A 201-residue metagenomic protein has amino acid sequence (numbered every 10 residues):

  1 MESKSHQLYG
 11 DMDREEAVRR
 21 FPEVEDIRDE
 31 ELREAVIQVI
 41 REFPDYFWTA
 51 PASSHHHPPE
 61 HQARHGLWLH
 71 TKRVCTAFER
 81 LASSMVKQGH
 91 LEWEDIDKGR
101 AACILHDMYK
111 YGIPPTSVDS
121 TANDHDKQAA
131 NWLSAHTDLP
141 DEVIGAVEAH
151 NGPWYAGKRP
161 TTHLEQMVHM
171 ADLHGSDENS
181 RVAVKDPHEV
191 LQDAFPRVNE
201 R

Functional and structural regions predicted by a protein language model:
M1, E200-R201: Short intrinsically disordered terminal tails
E2-T116: Acidic/His-rich, divalent-metal-binding segments that scaffold phosphate/diphosphate chemistry
P58, H90-L91, G99, L139-V190: Histidine/acidic-rich helix-loop-helix segments that form or flank divalent-metal centers in metalloenzyme catalytic
A63, H70-T71, C75-E79, K98-G99 (+2 more regions): Histidine- and acidic-residue-rich, metal-dependent catalytic cores
S83, D119-S120, K185: Residues in and immediately flanking transmembrane alpha helices
D97-K98, A102-C103, P153-W154, Q192-E200: Short, mixed-charge aromatic SLiMs
T116-S117, V182: Alpha-helical transmembrane segments and their juxtamembrane interfaces
S117-A135, L191-E200: Divalent-cation-assisted or electrostatically stabilized phosphate/pyrophosphate-binding catalytic cores
